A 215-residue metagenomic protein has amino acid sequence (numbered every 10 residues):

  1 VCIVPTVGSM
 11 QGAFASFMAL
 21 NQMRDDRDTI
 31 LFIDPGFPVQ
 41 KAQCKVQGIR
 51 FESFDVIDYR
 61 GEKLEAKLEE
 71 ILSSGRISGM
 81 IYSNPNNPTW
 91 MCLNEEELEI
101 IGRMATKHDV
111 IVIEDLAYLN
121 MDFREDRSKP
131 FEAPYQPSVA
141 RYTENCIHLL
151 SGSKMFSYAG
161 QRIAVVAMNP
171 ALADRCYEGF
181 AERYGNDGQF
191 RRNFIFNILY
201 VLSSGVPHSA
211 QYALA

Functional and structural regions predicted by a protein language model:
V1-H108, I113, L119-Y142, I147: Conserved core of the PLP fold type I
R141-A215: Conserved core segment of the aminotransferase class I/II
